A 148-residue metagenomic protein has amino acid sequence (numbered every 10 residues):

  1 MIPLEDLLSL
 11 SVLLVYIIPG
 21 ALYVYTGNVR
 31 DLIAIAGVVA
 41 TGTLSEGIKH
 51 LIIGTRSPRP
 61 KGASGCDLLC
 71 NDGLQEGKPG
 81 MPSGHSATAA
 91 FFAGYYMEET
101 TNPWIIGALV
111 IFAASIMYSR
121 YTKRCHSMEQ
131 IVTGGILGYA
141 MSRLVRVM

Functional and structural regions predicted by a protein language model:
M1-V29, I33, S45-P79: N-terminal transmembrane-helix/juxtamembrane module of multi-pass inner/ER membrane proteins
L8-V15, A34, V38, I105 (+1 more regions): Hydrophobic alpha-helical transmembrane segments of polytopic
D31, S64-M148: Membrane-embedded catalytic cores of phosphoryl/pyrophosphoryl-handling enzymes
I33, G37-T41, S45, K49 (+3 more regions): Alpha-helical transmembrane segments in multi-pass membrane proteins
